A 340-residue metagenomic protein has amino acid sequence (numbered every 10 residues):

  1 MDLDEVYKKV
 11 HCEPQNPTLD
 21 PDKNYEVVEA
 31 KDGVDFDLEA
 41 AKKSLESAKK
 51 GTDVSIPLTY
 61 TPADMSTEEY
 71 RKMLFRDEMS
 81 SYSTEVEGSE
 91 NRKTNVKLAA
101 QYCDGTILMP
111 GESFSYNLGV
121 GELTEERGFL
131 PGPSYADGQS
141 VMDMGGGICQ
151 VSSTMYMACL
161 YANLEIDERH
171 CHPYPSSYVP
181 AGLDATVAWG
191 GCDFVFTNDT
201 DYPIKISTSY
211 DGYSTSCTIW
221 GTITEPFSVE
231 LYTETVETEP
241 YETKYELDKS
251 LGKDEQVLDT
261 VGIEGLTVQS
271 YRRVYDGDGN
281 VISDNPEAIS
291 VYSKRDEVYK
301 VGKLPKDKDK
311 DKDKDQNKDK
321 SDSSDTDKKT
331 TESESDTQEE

Functional and structural regions predicted by a protein language model:
M1-E340: Well-ordered beta-sheet/strand-loop patches within structured domains
